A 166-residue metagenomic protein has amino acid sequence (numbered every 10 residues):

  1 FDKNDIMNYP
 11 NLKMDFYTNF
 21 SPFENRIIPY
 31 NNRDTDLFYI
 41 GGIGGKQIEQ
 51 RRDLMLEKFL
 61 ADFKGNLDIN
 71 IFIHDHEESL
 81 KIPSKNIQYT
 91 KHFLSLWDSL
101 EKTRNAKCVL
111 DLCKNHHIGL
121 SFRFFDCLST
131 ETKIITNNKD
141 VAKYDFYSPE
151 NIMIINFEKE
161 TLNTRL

Functional and structural regions predicted by a protein language model:
F1-K64: Catalytic core of nucleotide-activated saccharide and alditol-phosphate transferases
D2-N8, P22-F23, I73-S79, N137-A142: Short, polar loop motifs at secondary-structure junctions
P22-I27, H76-K81, E158-N163: A short acidic, often aromatic-flanked loop/helix-cap motif at beta-alpha or helix-coil junctions that lines enzyme
Y30-D34, H74-N86: A short mid-domain helix/strand-loop element embedded in enzyme catalytic domains that forms or borders the active-site
N31-R33, G65, R104-N105, S148: Residue-level preference for short coil/turn positions at secondary-structure junctions
E57-E77: A conserved nucleotide-sugar
P83-K91, L96-L166: Catalytic binding pocket for nucleotide-activated donors in carbohydrate/polymer assembly enzymes
